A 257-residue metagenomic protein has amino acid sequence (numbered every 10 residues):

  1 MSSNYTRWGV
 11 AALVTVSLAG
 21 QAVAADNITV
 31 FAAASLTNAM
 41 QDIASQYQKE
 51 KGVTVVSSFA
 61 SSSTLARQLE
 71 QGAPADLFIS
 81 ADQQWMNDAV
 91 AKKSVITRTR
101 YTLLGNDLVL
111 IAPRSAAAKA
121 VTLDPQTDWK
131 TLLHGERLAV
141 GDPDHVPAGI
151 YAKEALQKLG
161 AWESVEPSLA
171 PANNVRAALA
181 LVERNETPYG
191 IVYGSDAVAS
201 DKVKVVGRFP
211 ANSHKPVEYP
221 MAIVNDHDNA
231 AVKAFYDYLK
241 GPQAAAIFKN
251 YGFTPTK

Functional and structural regions predicted by a protein language model:
M1-A12: Bacterial N-terminal signal peptides that target proteins for export
M1-S2, V16, V56: Intrinsically disordered, low-complexity segments enriched in Ser/Pro/Gly/Ala and basic residues
S17-Q21: N-terminal signal peptide c-region/cleavage motif recognized by signal peptidases
A24-A73, S80-Q83, N87-K92, I96 (+2 more regions): Exported/periplasmic ABC-transporter solute-binding proteins
